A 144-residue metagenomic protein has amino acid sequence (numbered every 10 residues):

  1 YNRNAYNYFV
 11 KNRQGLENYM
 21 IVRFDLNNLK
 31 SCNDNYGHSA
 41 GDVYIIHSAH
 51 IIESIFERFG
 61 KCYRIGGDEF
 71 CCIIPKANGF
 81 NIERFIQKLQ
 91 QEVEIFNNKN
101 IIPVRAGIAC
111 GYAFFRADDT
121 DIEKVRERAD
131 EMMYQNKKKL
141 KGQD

Functional and structural regions predicted by a protein language model:
Y1-M20, N27-E57, Y63-G67, C71-C72 (+4 more regions): Conserved long alpha-helical elements within nucleotide-processing catalytic cores of c-di-GMP signaling and class III
N4, D25, F114-R116: Residues at the C-termini of beta-strands that transition into short coil/loop
F24-L26, K76, C110: Residues immediately flanking
C72-A77, F114-R116: Short beta-strand-to-loop capping motifs
E83-Q90, E94-I101, F114-D144: Catalytic-core segments of nucleotide cyclases and related cyclic-nucleotide turnover enzymes
V104-A109: PAS and PAS-like sensory/regulatory domains
